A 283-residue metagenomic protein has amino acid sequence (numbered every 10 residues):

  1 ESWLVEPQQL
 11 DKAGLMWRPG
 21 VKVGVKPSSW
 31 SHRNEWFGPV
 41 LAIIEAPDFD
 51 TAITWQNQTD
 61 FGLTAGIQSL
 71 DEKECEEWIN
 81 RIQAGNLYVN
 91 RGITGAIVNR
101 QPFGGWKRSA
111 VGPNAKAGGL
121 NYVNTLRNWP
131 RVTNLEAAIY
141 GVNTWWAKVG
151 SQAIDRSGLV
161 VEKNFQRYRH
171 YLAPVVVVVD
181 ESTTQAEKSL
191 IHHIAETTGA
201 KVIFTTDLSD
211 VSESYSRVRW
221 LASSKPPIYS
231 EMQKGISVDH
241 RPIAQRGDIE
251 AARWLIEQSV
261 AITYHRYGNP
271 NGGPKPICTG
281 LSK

Functional and structural regions predicted by a protein language model:
E1-S2: Long, low-complexity segments enriched in small/aliphatic residues
V5-E6: PAS and PAS-like sensory modules
Q9-D11, M16-K283: Conserved C-terminal structural/oligomerization subdomain of aldehyde/semialdehyde dehydrogenase
